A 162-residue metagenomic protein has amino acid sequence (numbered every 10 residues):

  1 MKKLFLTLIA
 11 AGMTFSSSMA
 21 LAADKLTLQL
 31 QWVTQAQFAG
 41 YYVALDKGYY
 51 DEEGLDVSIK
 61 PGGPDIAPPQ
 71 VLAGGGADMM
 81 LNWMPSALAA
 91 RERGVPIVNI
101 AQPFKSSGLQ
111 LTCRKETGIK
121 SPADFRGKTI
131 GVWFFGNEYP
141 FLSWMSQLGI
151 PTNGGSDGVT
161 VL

Functional and structural regions predicted by a protein language model:
M1, A22-A23: Absolute protein N-terminus
M1-L8, S17: Bacterial N-terminal signal peptides that target proteins for export
L8-I9, M84: A ubiquitous, low-specificity "background" feature that marks scattered single residues across proteins without
F15-A22: Sec/Tat signal peptide C-region and signal peptidase I cleavage site
K25-L162: Short, glycine-/small- and polar/acidic-enriched structural segments that line small-molecule recognition paths
